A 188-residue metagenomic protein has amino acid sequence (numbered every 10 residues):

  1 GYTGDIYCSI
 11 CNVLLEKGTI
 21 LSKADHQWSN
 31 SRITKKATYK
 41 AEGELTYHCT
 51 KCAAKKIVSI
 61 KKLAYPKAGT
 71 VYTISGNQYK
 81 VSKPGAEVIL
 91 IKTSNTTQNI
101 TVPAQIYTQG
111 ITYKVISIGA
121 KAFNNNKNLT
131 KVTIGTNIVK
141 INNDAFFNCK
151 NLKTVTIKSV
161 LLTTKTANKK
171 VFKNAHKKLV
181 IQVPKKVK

Functional and structural regions predicted by a protein language model:
G1-K67, Q105-I118: Extracellular modular ligand-binding repeats in secreted and cell-surface proteins
S9-I10, T50-A54, P84-Q98: Secondary-structure transition/turn motif
N12-V13, T19, K61, Y72 (+5 more regions): Intrinsic-disorder/low-complexity peptide segments enriched for small residues
K17-G18, S31, T93, K121 (+2 more regions): Tandem-repeat architecture and repeat-register "anchor" residues
A37, G76, K83, S94-S117 (+3 more regions): Structural signature of tandem-repeat unit edges
P66-T93: Short beta-strand/loop segment at the start of cytosolic alpha/beta domains
G119-A122, N142-F147, N168-V171: Consensus positions within tandem repeat domains that build extended binding/scaffold surfaces
